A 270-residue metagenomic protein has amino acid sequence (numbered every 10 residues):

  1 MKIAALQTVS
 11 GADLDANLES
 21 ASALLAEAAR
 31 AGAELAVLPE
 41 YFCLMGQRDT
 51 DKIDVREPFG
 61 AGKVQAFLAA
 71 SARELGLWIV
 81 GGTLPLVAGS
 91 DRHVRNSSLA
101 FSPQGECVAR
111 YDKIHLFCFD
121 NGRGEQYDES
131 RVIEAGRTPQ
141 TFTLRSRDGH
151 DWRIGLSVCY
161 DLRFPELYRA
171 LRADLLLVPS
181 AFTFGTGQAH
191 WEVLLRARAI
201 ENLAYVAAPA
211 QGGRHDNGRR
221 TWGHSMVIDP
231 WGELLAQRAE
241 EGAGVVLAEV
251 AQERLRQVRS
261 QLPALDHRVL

Functional and structural regions predicted by a protein language model:
M1-A12, V37, S97, R110 (+2 more regions): Active-site-proximal beta-strand elements of phosphoester/diester hydrolases
L14, A23-Q104, D112, T183-A204: Cys-nucleophile CN-hydrolase/nitrilase-fold catalytic domain and related Cys-dependent amidase chemistry that acts on
A16-A26, L162-Y168: Short, acidic/polar
L44, T50, L99, R110-F117 (+2 more regions): Short beta->alpha transition motifs characteristic of CBS
G60-V80, D151-R153, L162-G244: CN hydrolase (nitrilase-like) catalytic-core segments centered on the catalytic cysteine and neighboring Lys/Glu
G81-T83, N96-A100, Q140-F142, S225-V227 (+1 more regions): Short beta-strand scaffold segments in enzyme catalytic cores
G89-L171, F184-V193, Q261-A264: Active-site catalytic loop in hydrolytic enzyme cores
E253-L270: A short C-terminal boundary segment appended to hydrolase-like catalytic domains
